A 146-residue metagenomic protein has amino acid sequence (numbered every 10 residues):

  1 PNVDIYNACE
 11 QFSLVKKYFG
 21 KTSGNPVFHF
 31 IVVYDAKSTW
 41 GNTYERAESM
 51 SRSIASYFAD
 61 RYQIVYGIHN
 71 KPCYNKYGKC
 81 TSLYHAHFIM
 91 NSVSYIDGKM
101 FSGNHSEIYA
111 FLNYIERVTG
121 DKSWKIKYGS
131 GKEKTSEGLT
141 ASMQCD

Functional and structural regions predicted by a protein language model:
P1-D146: N-terminal nicking endonuclease/strand-transfer module with a His-rich metal-binding environment and a catalytic Tyr
